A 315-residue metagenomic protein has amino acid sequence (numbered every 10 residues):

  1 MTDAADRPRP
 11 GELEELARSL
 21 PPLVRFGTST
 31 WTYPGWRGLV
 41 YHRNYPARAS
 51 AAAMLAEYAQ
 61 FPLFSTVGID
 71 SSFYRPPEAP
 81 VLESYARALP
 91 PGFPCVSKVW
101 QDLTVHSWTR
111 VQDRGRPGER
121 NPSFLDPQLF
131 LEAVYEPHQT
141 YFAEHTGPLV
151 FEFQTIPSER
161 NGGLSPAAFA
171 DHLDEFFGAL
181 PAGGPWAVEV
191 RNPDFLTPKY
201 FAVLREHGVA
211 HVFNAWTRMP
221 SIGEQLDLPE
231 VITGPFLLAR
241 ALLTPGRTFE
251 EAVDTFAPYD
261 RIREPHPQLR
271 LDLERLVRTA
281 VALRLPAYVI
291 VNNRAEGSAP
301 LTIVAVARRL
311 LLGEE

Functional and structural regions predicted by a protein language model:
M1-E315: Residues lining hydrophobic/aromatic ligand-binding pockets adjacent to catalytic sites
